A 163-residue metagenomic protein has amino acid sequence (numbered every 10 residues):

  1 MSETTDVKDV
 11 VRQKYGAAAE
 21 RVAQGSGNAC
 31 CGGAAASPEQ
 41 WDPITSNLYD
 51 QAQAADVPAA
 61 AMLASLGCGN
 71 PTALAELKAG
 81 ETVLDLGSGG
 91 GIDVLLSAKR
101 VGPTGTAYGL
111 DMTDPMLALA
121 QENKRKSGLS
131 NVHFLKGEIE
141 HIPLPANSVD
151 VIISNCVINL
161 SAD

Functional and structural regions predicted by a protein language model:
S2-T5: Intrinsically disordered, low-complexity regulatory segments in eukaryotic proteins
K14-A79, L84: Class I SAM-dependent transferase core
L63, C68-N70, K78-H141: Class I SAM-dependent methyltransferase SAM/SAH-binding core
G80, S148-D150: Local beta-strand N-terminus motif with an aromatic residue
V83, I152-I153: Hydrophobic beta-strand segment of the Class I
I142-A146: Short amphipathic alpha-helix with an adjacent loop that forms part of the alpha/beta core around
V157: Hydrophobic adenine-recognition pocket in adenosine-nucleotide-binding enzymes
L160-D163: A short, conserved alpha-helix within the catalytic core of class I
